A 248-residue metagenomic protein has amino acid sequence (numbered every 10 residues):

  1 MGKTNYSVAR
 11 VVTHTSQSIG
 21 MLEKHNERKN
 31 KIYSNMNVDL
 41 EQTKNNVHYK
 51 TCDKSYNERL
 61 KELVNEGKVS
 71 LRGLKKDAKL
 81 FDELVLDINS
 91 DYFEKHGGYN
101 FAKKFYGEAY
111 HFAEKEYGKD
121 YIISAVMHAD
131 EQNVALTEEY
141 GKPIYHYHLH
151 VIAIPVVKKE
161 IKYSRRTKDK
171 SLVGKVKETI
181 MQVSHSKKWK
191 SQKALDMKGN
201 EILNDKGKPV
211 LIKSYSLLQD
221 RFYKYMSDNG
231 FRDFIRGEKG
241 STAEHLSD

Functional and structural regions predicted by a protein language model:
M1-D248: N-terminal nicking endonuclease/strand-transfer module with a His-rich metal-binding environment and a catalytic Tyr
